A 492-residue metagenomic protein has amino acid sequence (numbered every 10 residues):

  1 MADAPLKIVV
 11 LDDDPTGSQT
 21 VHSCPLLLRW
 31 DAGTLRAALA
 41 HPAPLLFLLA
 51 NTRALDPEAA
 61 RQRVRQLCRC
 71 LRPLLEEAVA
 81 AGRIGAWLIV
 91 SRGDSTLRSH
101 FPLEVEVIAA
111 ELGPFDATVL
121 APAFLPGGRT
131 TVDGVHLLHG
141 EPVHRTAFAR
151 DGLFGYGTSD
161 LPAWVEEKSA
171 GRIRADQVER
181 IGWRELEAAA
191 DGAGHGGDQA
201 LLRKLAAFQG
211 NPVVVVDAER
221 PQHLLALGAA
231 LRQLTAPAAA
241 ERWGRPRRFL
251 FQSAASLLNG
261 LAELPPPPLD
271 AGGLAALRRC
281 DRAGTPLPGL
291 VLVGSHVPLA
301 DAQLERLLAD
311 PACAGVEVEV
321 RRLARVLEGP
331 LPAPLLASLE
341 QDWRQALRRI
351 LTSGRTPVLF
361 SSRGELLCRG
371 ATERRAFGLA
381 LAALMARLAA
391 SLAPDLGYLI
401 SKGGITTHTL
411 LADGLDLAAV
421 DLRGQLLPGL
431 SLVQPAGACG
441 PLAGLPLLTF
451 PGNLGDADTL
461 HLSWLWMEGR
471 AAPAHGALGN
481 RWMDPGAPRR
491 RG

Functional and structural regions predicted by a protein language model:
A2-D12, Q19-H22, L35-R36, P42-P44 (+4 more regions): Cap/lid and interdomain-hinge subdomains that line or gate substrate/regulatory clefts in soluble alpha/beta enzymes
P15-G17, G93-P102, L125-G127, E219-H223 (+4 more regions): Gly/Ser/Thr-rich loops at beta-strand to alpha-helix junctions that form or flank small-molecule/cofactor-binding
Q19-L48, Q341-R355, D421-P441: N-terminal short beta-loop-beta anion/metal-coordinating cradle
T20-C24, H100-E104, R129-L137, L225-A230 (+5 more regions): Short acidic, glycine/serine/threonine-rich loops at helix termini
C24-L28, L396-G397, K402-T459: Conserved, well-ordered active-site substructure
L137-L339: Conserved, well-structured core segments that form the ligand-binding/active-site neighborhood of functional domains
E340-G404: C-terminal structural cap/anchor segments
V433-G492: Structural signal for terminal/edge beta-strands and the immediately following C-terminal loop/tail that closes
